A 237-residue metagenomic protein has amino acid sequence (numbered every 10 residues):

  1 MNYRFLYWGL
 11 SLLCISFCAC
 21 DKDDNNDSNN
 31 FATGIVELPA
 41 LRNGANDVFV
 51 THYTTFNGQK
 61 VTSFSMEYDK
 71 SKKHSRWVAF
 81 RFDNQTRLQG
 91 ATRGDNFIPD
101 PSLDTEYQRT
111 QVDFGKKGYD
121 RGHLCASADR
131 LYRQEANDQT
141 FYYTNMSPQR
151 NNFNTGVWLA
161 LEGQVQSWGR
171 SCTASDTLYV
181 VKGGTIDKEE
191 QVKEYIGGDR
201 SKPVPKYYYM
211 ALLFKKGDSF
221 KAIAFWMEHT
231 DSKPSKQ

Functional and structural regions predicted by a protein language model:
M1-N30: Bacterial Sec-dependent N-terminal signal peptides
C20-Q237: Domain-level detector for secreted/extracellular nuclease and nuclease-toxin modules, and for the ENPP-like C-terminal
